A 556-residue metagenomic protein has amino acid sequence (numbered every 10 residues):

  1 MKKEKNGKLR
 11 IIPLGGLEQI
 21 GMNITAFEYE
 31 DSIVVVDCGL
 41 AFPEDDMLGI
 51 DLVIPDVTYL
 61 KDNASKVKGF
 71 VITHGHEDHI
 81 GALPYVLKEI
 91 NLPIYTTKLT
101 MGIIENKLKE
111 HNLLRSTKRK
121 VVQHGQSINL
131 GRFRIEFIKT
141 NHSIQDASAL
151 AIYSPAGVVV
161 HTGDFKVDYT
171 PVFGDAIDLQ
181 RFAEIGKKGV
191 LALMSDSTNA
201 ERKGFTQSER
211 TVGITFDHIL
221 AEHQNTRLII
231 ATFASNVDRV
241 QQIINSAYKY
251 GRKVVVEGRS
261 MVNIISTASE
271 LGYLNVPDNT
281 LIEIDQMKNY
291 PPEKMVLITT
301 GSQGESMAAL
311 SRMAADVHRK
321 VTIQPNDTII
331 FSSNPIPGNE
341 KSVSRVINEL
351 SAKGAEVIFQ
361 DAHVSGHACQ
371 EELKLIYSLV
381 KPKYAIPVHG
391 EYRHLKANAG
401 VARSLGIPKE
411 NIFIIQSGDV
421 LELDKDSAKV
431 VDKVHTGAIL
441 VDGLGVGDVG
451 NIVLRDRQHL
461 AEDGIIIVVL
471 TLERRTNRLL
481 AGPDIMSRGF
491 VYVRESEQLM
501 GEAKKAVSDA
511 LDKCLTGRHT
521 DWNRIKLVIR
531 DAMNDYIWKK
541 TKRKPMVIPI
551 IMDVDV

Functional and structural regions predicted by a protein language model:
K2-V71, H76-N289, A308-T322, K341-S344: His/Asp/Glu-rich metal-coordinating catalytic cores of metallo-dependent phosphodiesterases/hydrolases acting on
I11-P13, R119-V121, A192-M194, I329 (+3 more regions): Conserved beta-strand scaffold positions in the cores of enzyme catalytic domains, especially in NTP/NDP-utilizing
L17, A41-D45, G49, K66-V67 (+4 more regions): A glycine- and charged-residue-rich anion-binding loop/surface
L108, A402, I537: Conserved hydrophobic residues forming the short capping helix/wall of the S-adenosyl-L-methionine
Q123, G258, Q416, I551-V554: A general secondary-structure junction signal
R132, A147-A149, I465-I467, V547-P549: Broad gene-expression machinery/nucleic-acid interaction feature
R202-H519, K526-L527, D531: Hard-cation-handling environments
R518-K526, R530-V556: C-terminal tails and terminal domains of large nucleic-acid-associated and other macromolecular-machine proteins
